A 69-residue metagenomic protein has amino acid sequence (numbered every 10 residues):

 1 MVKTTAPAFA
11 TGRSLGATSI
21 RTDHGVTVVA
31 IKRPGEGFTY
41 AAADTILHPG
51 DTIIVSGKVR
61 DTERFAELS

Functional and structural regions predicted by a protein language model:
M1-T5: Short glycine-/aliphatic-rich beta-strand segments at the starts of folded cytosolic domains
A6-S69: Cytosolic Rossmann-like ligand/nucleotide-binding regulatory domains
